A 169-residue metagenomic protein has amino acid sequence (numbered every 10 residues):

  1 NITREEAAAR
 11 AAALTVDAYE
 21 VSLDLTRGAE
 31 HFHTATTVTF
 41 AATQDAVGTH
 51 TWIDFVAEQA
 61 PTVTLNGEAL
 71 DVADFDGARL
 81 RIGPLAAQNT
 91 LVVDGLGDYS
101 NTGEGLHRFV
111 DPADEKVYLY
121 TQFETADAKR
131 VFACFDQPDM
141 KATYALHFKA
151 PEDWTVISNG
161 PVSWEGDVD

Functional and structural regions predicted by a protein language model:
N1-D169: Acidic/His-enriched low-complexity segments
